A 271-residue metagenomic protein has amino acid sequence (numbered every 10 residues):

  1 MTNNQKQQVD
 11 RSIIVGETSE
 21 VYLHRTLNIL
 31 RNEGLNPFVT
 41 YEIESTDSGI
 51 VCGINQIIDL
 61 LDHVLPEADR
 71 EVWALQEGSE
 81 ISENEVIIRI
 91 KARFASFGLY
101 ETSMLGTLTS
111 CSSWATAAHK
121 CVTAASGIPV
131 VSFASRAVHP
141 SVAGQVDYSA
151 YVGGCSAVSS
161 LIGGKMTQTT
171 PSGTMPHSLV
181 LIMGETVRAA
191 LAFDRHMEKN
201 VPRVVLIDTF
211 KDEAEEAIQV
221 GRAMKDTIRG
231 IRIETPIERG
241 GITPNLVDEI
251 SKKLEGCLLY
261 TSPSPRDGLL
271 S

Functional and structural regions predicted by a protein language model:
M1-A95, S103, L108-C111: Flexible, solvent-exposed loop/hinge segments and secondary-structure transition points
E17-V21, D208, E234-T235, D267: Acidic side chains
S79-I81, I88-G256: Buried, small/hydrophobic-residue-enriched core segments of structured protein domains
Y260-S271: Single conserved hydrophobic/aromatic residue that forms the stacking wall/gate of nucleotide- or nucleobase-binding
